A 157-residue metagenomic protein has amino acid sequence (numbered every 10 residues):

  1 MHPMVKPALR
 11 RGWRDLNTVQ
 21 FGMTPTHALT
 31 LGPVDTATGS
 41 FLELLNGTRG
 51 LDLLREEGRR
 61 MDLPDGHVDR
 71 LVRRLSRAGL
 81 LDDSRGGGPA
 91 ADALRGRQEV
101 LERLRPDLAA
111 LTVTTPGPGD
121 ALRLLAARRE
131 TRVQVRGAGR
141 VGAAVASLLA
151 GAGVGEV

Functional and structural regions predicted by a protein language model:
M1-T26: Long, low-complexity, charged/polar intrinsically disordered regions in eukaryotic proteins
P25-V157: Long, charge-rich, low-complexity alpha-helical segments
